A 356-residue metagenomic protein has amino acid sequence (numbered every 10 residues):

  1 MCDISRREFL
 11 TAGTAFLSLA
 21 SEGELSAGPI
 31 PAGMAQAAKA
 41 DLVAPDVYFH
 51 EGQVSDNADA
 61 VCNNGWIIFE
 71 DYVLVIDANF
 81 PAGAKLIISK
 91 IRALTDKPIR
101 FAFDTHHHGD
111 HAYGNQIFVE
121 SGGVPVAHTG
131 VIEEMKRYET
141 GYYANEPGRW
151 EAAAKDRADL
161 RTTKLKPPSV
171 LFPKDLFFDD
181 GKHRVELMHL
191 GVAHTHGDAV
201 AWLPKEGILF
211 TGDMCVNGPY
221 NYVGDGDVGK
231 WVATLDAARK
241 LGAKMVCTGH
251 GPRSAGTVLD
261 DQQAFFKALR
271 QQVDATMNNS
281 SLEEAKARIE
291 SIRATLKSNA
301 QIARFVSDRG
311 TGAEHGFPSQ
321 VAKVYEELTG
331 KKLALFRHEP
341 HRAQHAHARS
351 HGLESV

Functional and structural regions predicted by a protein language model:
C2, F16-G23, G28-I30, K240-G242 (+1 more regions): Accessory terminal helices/loops
R6-L17: N-terminal export leaders
S21-H50: C-terminal segment of N-terminal export signals and the immediately downstream linker at the start of the mature
L42-K90, A199-T211: Conserved beta-strand hairpin/beta-sheet module of binuclear metal-dependent hydrolase folds, prominently
D46, I67, D77, H106 (+9 more regions): Divalent metal-coordination and catalytic microenvironments
D71-Y72, A82-V126, L241: Active-site metal-binding motif and surrounding structural segment of the metallo-beta-lactamase
Y72-V73, F80-A82, F177, R184-A268: Metallo-beta-lactamase
I132-L190, K205, L235, G242: Metallo-beta-lactamase
